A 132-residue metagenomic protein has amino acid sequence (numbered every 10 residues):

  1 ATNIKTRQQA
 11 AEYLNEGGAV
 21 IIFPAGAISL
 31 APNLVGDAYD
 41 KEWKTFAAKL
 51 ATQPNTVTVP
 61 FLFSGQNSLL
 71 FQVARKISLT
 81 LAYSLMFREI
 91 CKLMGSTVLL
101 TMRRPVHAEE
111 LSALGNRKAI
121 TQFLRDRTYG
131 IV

Functional and structural regions predicted by a protein language model:
A1: Catalytic core of membrane glycerolipid acyltransferases/transacylases, capturing the structured, soluble-facing
I4-V132: Non-catalytic C-terminal accessory region of glycerolipid acyltransferases and related lyso-lipid remodeling enzymes
